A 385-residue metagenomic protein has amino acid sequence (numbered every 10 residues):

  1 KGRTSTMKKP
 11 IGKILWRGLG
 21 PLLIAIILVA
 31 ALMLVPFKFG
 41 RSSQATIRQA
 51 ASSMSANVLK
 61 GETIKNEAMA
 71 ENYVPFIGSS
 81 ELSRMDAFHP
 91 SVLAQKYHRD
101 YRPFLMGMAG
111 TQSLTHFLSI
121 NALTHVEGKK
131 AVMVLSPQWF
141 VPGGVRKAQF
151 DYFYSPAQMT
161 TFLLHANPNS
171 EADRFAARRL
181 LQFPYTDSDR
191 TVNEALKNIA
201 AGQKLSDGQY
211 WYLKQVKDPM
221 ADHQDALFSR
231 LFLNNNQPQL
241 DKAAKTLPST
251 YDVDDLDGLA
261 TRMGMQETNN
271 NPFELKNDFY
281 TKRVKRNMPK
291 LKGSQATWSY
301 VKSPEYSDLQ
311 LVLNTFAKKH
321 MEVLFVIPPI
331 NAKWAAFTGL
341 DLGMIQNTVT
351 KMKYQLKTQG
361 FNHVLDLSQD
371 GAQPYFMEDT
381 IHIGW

Functional and structural regions predicted by a protein language model:
K1-T6: Short, Lys/Arg-enriched N-terminal segments with co-localized hydrophobic residues within the first ~10-30 amino acids
K13-V35: Hydrophobic membrane-insertion alpha-helices, especially the h-region of bacterial N-terminal signal peptides
F39-Y101, L118-I120: Membrane/wall-proximal cationic-aromatic binding patches
Q44, T160-S307: Secreted/periplasmic serine-hydrolase-like ester/acetyl group-modifying domain
L82-E171: Membrane-embedded segments
L105-M108, G343-M344, T348-W385: C-terminal regions of proteins
R178, V192-G202, L313-L340: Active-site segments of SGNH/GDSL-like serine hydrolases that catalyze O-acetyl group transfer/hydrolysis on lipids
D278-Y280, N287-G293, P328-G343, V349: Active-site His/acidic residue clusters
